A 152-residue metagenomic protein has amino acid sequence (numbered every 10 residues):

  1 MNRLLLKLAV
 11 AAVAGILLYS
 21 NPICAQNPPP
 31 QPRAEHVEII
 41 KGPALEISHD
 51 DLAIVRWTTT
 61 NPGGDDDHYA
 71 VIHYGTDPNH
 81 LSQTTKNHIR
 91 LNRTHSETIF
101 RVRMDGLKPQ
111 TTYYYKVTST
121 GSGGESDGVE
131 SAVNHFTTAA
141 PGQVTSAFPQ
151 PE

Functional and structural regions predicted by a protein language model:
M1-V10: Bacterial N-terminal signal peptides that target proteins for export
A9-Y19: Bacterial N-terminal signal peptides
N21-C24: Sec/Tat signal peptide C-region and signal peptidase I cleavage site
Q26-P151: Short, surface-exposed linear motifs at loops/turns and structural transition points
